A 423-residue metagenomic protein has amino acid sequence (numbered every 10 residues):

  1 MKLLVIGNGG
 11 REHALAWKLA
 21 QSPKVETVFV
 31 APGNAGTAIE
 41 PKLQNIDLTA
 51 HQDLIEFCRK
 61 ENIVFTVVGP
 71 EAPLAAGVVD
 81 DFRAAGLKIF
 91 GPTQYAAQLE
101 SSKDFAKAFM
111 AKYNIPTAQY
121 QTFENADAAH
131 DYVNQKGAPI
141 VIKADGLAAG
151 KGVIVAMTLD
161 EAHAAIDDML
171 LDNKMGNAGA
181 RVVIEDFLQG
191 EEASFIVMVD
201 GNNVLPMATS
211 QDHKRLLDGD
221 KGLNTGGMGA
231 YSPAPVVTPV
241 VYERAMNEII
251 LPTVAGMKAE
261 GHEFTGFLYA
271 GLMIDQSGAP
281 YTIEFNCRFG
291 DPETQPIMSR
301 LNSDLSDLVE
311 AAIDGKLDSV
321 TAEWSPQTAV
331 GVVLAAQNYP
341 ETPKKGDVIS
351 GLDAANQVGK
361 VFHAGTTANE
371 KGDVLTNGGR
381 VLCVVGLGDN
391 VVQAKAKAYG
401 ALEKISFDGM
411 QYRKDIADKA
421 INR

Functional and structural regions predicted by a protein language model:
M1-Q94: ATP-binding N-terminal substructure of ATP-dependent carboxylate-amine bond-forming enzymes
Q21, A38-I39, F90, K112-N114 (+12 more regions): Solvent-exposed alpha-helices and their adjacent loops that cap or buttress functional pockets in soluble metabolic
Q44-A50, Q121-N125, A156: Short acidic-hydrophobic, aromatic-tinged amphipathic segments that line or gate anion-handling sites
F90-G152: A conserved helix-loop-beta module that forms one wall/lid of the active-site cleft in ATP-utilizing catalytic domains
G152, A156-T294: Internal nucleotide-binding/catalytic subdomain
M246-L268, N286-V358, N369: Active-site "cap" helix and flanking loop/linker of ATP-utilizing ligase/carboxylase catalytic domains
T366-K371, L375-R423: Generic C-terminus detector
